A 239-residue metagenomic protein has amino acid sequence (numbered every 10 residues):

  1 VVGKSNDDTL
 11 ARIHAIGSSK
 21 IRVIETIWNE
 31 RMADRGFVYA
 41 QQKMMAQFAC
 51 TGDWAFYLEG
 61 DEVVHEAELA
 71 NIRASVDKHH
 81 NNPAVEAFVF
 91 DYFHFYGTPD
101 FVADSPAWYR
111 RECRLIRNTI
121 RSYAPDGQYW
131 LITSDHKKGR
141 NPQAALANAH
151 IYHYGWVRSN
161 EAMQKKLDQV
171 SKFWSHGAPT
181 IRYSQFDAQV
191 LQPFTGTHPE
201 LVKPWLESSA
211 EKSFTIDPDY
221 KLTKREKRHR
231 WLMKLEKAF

Functional and structural regions predicted by a protein language model:
V1-R31: Acidic donor-binding segment of Leloir-type glycosyltransferases
L10, H14, G36-T51: Short, conserved alpha-helix that lines the donor NDP-sugar binding/gating region of sugar-transfer enzymes
A15-S19, A49, N82: Alpha-helix C-cap/termination motif
E30-R31, A49, H136: Residue-level detector of alpha-helix boundaries and kinks
G36-A40, M44, H65-F239: Catalytic-site signature of metal-activated, phosphate-bearing donor transferases, centered on the GT-A/GT-A-like
A55: Short aromatic/hydrophobic "clamp" motif used to bind/position activated sugar donors
E59-V63: The conserved acidic donor/metal-binding loop of glycosyltransferases
